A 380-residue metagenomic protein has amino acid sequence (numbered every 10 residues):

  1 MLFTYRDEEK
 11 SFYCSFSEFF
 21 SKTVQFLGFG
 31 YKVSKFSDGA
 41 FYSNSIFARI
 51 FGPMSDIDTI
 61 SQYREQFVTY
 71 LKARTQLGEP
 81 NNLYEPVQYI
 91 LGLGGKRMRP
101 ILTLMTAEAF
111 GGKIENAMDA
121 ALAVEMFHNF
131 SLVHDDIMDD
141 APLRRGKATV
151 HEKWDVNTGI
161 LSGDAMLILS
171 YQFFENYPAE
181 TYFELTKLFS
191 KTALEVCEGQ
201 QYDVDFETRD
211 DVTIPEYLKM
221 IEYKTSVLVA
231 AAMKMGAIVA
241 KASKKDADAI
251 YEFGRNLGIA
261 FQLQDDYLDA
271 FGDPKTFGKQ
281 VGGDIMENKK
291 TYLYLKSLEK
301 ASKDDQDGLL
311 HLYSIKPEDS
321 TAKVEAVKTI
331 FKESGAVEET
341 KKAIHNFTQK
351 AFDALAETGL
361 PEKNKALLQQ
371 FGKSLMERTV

Functional and structural regions predicted by a protein language model:
K10-S11, T23: Polybasic, lysine-rich low-complexity intrinsically disordered segments
E18-K22, Y31-V380: All-alpha prenyltransferase/terpene-synthase fold signal
Q25-L27: Compositionally biased, intrinsically disordered low-complexity segments enriched in Pro/Arg/Gln/His
